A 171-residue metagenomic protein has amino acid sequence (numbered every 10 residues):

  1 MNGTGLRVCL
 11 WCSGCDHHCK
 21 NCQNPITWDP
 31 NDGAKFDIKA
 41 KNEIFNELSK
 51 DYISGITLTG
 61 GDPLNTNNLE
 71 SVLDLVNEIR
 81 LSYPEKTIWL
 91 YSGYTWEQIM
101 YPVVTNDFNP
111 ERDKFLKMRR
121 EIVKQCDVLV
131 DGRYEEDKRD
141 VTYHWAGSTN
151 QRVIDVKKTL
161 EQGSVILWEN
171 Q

Functional and structural regions predicted by a protein language model:
M1-T4, S49-D51, R80-Q171: Auxiliary Fe-S-binding modules of radical SAM enzymes
M1-W11, D16, K20, N24-D32 (+2 more regions): N-terminal [4Fe-4S]-dependent radical SAM core
L6, N21-E111, K117: Conserved Radical SAM active-site core
C15, P63, Y134: Hydrophobic pocket-lining residues within nucleotide cofactor-binding pockets
